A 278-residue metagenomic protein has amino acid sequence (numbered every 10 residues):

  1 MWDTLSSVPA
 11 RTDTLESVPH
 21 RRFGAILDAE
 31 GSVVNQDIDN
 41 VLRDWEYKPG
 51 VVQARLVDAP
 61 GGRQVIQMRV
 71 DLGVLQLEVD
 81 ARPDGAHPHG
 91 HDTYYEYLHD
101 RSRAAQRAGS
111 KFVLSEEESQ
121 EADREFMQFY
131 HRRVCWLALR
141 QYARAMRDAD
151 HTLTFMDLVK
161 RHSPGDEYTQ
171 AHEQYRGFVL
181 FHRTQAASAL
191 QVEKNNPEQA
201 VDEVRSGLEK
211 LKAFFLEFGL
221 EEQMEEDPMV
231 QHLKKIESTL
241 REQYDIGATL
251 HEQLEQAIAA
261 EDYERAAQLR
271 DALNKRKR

Functional and structural regions predicted by a protein language model:
M1-P9, D13-L15: Intrinsic, low-complexity polybasic segments
V8, S17-P19, F23-G24: Short, low-complexity intrinsically disordered segments enriched in A/P/G/S/L with frequent Arg, especially at protein
E30-V159, R205-L208: N-terminal alpha-helical interaction modules that lie
L42-D44, K48-V51, V57, R63-R69 (+5 more regions): N-terminal cationic and glycine-rich segments that engage phosphates or anionic surfaces
L114, R161-F178, L216-E226: Acidic, Ser/Thr-rich low-complexity linear motifs
S119-M127, H172-H182, A186, Q243 (+1 more regions): Start-of-helix signal in alpha-solenoid helical-repeat scaffolds, especially tetratricopeptide repeats
F129-Y130, D148, T184, L250-Q253: TPR repeat positional signature
R133-W136, R140, F181, A186-A189 (+1 more regions): Conserved small-residue packing positions in alpha-helical repeats and bundles
